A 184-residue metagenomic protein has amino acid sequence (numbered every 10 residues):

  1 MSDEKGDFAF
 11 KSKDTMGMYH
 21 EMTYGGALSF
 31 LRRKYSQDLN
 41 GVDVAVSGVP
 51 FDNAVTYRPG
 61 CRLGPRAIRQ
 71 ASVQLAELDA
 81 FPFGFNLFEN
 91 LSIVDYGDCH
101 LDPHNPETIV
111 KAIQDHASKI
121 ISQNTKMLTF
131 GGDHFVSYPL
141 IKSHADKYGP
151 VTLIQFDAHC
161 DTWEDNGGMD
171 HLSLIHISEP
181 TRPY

Functional and structural regions predicted by a protein language model:
M1-S2, H176: Accessible peptide chain termini
S2-T152, W163: Metal-dependent C-N hydrolase catalytic cores
T108, G168-M169: Residues that cap or flank secondary-structure elements
A112, D170-I175: Charged helix-capping and loop-helix junction motifs
A158-C160, R182: Short, glycine/acidic-enriched loop or turn micro-motifs at the edges of active sites
D161-E164, D170: Active-site loop-to-helix "anion-binding N-cap" substructures in soluble metabolic enzymes
H176-Y184: Single conserved hydrophobic/aromatic residue that forms the stacking wall/gate of nucleotide- or nucleobase-binding
